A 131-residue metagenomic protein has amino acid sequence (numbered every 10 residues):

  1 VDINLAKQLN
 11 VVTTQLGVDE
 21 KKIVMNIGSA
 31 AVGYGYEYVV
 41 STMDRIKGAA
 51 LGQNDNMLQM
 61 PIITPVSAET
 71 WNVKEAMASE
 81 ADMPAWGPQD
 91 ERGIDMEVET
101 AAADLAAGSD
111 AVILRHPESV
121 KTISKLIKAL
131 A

Functional and structural regions predicted by a protein language model:
V1-L126: Catalytic alpha/beta core domains of metabolic enzymes, predominantly
I127-A131: Extended hydrophobic packing segments that form well-structured cores
